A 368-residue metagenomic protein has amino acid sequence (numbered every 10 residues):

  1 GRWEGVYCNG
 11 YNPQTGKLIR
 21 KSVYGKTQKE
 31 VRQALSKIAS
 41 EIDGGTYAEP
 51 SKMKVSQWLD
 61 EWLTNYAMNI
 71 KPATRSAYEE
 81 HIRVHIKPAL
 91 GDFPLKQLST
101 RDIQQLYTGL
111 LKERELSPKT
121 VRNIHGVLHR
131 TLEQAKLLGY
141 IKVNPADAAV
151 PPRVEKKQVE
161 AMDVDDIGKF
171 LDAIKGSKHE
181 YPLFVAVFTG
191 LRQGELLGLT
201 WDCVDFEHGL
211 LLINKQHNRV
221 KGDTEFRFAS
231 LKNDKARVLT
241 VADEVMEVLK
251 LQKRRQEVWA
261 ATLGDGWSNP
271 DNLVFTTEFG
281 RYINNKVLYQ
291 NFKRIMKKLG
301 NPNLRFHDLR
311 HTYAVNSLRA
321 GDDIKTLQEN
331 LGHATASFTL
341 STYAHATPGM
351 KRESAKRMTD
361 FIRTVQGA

Functional and structural regions predicted by a protein language model:
G1-K52, K232-D234: Short, surface-exposed polybasic/aromatic micro-patch for ligand or macromolecular engagement
K21, Q28, L210-L212, A229-L251 (+1 more regions): C-terminal catalytic core of Y-nucleophile DNA break-rejoin enzymes
V23, T27, A48-S51, L63-Y140 (+3 more regions): N-terminal core-binding DNA-recognition domain of tyrosine site-specific recombinases/integrases
R114, P118, G168-S177, T189 (+4 more regions): Short, basic (Lys/Arg/His-rich) helix/loop patches that form interaction surfaces in the mid-to-C-terminal regions
P118, R122-I124, L137, I141-W201 (+5 more regions): Basic, Lys/Arg- and aromatic-enriched nucleic-acid-binding interface segment
R153, K157, H217-R219, M246 (+1 more regions): Catalytic-site neighborhood detector that most strongly recognizes the C-terminal catalytic loop/helix of tyrosine
D172, H208, R219-V245, K250-L251 (+4 more regions): C-terminal secondary-structure termini that scaffold catalytic or DNA-interacting sites
C203-L210, P302-N303, D322-A344, R352: Short, polar N-cap/turn motifs at the start of nucleic acid-interacting alpha helices
